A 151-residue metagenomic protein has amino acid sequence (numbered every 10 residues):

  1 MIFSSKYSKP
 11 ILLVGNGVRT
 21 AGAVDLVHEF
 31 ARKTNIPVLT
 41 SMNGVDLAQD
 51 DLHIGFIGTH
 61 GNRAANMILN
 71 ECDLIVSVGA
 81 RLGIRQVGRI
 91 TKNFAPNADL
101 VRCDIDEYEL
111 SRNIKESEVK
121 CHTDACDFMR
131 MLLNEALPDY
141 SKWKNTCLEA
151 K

Functional and structural regions predicted by a protein language model:
M1, N97-K151: Phosphate/pyrophosphate-binding active-site segments
F3-I75: Anionic-ligand anchoring segments at beta-strand to alpha-helix junctions in alpha/beta enzyme folds, i.e., glycine
S4-S8, A31-N35, D73, G79 (+2 more regions): Structural signal for hydrophobic packing residues in well-ordered secondary-structure cores of soluble enzyme domains
P10, R19, D46, A80-G83 (+1 more regions): Contiguous hydrophobic segments
V14, L39-S41, S77-V78, R102 (+2 more regions): General beta-strand structural signal in soluble alpha/beta enzymes
G22-V24, A48-D50, R85-R89, R112-N113 (+1 more regions): Short glycine-/acidic-enriched loop or helix-start segments at secondary-structure transitions that form or flank
V24-N35, I90-A95, S117-V119: Short, solvent-exposed amphipathic alpha-helical segments in soluble enzyme and RNA/protein-processing domains
G58-L110, E116: Phosphate/diphosphate-binding loops
